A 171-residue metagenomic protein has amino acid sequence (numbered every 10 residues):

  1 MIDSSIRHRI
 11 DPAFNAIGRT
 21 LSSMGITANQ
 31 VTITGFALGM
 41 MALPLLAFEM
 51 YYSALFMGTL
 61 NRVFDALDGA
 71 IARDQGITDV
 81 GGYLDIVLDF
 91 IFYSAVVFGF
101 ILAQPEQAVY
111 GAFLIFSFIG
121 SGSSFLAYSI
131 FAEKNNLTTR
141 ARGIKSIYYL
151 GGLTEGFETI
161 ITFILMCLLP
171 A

Functional and structural regions predicted by a protein language model:
M1-G18, V87-A171: A feature for the membrane-embedded catalytic helix bundles of lipid/isoprenoid biosynthetic enzymes
M1-S53, E158: Topogenic membrane-insertion module of multi-pass membrane proteins
A13-S23, A47-F48, I71-D79, T138-K145: Short juxtamembrane and helix-loop transition motifs at transmembrane-helix boundaries in membrane proteins
I26, F56-T59, V80, A108 (+1 more regions): Hydrophobic alpha-helical context, especially transmembrane and signal-peptide helices
Q30, G76, I147-L150: Short, flexible coil/turn micro-motifs enriched in small/turn-prone residues
T32-V80, F113-F116, A171: Membrane-embedded alpha-helical segments that form the functional core of polytopic membrane enzymes, especially those
A37, I71, L84, T154-E158: Gly/Ser/Thr-rich beta-alpha loop segments that engage phosphate groups in nucleotides
T59-V109: Hydrophobic, well-structured mid-protein blocks that either form specific transmembrane helices
